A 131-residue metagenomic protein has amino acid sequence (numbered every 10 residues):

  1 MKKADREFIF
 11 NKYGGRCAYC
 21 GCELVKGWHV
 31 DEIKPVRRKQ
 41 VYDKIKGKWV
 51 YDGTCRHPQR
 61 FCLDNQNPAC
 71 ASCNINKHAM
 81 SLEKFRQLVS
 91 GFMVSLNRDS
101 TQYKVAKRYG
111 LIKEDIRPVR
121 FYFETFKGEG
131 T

Functional and structural regions predicted by a protein language model:
M1-A4, K12, G21-V25, Y42-N67 (+1 more regions): Extended charged
C17-C20, C70: Short cysteine-rich clusters marking metal-coordination/redox-active sites
H29-P35, P68: Histidine-centered catalytic micro-motifs used for acid/base chemistry in nuclease and nucleotide-processing active
I33-K44: Short regulatory "switch" loops immediately downstream of catalytic or recognition motifs within protein catalytic
